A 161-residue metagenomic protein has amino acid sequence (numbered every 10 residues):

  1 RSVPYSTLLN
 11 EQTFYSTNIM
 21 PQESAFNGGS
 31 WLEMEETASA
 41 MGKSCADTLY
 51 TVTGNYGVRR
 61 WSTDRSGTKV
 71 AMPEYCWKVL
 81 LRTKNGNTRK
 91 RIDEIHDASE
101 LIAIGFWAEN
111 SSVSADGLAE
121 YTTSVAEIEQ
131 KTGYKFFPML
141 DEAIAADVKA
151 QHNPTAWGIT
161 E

Functional and structural regions predicted by a protein language model:
R1-E161: Domain-level detector of nuclease and nuclease-like folds in predominantly extracellular/periplasmic contexts
